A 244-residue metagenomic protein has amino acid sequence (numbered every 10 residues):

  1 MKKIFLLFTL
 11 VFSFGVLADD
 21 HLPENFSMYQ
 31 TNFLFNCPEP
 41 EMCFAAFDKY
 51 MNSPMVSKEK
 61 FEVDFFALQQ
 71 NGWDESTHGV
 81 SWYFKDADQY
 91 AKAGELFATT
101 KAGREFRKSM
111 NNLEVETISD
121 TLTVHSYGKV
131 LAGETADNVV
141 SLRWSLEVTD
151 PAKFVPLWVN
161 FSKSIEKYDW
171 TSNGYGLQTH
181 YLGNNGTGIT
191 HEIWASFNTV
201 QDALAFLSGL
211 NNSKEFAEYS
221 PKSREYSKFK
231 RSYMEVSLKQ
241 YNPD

Functional and structural regions predicted by a protein language model:
M1-I4: Positively charged n-region of N-terminal signal peptides that target proteins for export
L6-T9: Internal alpha-helical transmembrane segments of multi-pass membrane proteins, especially GPCRs
S13-F14: N-terminal signal peptide c-region/cleavage motif recognized by signal peptidases
A18-E218, K222-D244: Short S/T/G/P-rich N-terminal loop/turn motif that feeds into the first structured element of a domain
